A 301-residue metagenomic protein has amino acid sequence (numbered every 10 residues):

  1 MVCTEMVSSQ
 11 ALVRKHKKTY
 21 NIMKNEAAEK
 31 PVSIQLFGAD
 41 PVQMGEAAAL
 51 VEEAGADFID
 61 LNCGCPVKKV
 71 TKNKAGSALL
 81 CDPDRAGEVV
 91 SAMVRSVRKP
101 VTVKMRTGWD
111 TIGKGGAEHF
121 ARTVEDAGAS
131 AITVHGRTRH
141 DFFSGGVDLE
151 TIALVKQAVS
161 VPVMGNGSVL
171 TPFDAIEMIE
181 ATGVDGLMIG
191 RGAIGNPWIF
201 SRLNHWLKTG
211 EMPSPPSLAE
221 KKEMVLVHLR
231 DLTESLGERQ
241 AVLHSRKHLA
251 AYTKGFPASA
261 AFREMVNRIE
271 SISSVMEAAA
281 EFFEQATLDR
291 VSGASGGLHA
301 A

Functional and structural regions predicted by a protein language model:
M1-D57: Glycine-rich, positively charged N-terminal anion/phosphate-binding segment
V2-T4, V32-L36, I59, V101-M105 (+3 more regions): Hydrophobic faces of well-ordered beta-strands that scaffold small-molecule active sites in alpha/beta enzyme cores
T4, F58-V67, D126-G136, I189-G192: Non-cysteine beta-strand/loop elements that form the S-adenosyl-L-methionine
M6-K15, C63-D84, V134-S144: Glycine-rich, proline-tolerant flexible connector loops at the mouths of alpha/beta enzymes
S8, G38, C65-V67, V101 (+4 more regions): Active-site-proximal loop/turn and secondary-structure-junction residues that shape catalytic pockets, frequently
V42-Q43, D84, P100, M105-H119: Active-site glycine- and acidic-residue-rich loops that bind and position anionic ligands or nucleotide-like cofactors
G45-E53, N73, L80, V94-V97 (+2 more regions): Conserved alpha/beta-domain cores
D84, E88-S91, S96-R98, G115-A131 (+4 more regions): Alpha/beta catalytic cores of nucleotide-metabolism and tRNA/nucleoside-modifying enzymes
